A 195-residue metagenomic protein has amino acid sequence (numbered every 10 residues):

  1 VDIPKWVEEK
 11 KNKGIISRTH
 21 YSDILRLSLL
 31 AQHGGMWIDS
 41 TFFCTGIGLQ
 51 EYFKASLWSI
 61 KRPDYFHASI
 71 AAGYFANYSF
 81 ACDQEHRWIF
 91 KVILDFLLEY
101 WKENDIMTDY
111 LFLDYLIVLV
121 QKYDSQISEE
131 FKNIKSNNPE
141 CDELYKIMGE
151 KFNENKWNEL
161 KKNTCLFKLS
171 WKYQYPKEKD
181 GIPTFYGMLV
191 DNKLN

Functional and structural regions predicted by a protein language model:
V1-D23, S40-N195: Glycosyltransferase-associated regions of secretory-pathway enzymes, highlighting luminal stem/catalytic domains
D23-G35: Small-residue hinge/turn detector
